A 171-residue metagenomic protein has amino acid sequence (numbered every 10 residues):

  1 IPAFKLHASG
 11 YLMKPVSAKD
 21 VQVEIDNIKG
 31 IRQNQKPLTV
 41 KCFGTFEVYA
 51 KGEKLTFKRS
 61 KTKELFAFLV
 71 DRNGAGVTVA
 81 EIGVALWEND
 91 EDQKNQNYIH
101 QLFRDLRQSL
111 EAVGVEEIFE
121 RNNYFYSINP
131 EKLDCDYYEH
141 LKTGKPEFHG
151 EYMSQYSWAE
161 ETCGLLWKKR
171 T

Functional and structural regions predicted by a protein language model:
I1-K5: Alpha4-beta5-alpha5 "output face"
V16-Q22, D26-T171: Intrinsically disordered, low-complexity protein-interaction/activation regions
